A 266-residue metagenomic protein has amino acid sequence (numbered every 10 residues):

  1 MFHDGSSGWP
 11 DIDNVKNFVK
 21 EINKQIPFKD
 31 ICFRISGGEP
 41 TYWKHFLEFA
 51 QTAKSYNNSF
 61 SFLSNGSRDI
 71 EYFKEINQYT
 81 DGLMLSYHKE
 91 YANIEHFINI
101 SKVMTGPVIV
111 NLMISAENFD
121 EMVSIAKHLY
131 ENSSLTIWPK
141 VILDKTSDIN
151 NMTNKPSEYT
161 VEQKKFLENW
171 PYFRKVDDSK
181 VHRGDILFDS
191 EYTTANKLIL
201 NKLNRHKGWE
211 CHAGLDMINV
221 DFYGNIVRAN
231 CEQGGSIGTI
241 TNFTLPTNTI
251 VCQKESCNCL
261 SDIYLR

Functional and structural regions predicted by a protein language model:
M1, F46, K74, M122 (+2 more regions): Short aromatic-enriched loop/helix-cap "lid" or pocket-rim segments at secondary-structure transitions that line
M1-D4, C32-I35, D216-V220, G224: N-terminal pre-triad scaffold of radical SAM enzymes
M1-N14, N230: Canonical Radical SAM [4Fe-4S] cluster-binding loop centered on the CxxxCxxC motif and its immediate flanking residues
G5-S7, F60, G234-T239: A short local loop/turn or secondary-structure capping micro-motif enriched for an aromatic residue
K16-I35, W43-W138: Radical SAM/AdoMet-radical enzyme domain recognition
G38: Active-site flanking residues adjacent to catalytic metal/cofactor-binding acidic residues
G82, S86-D216, F222: Radical SAM enzyme [4Fe-4S]-AdoMet core and its adjacent flexible, acidic and glycine-rich loops/tails across
G208-E210, V220-R266: Flexible mid-to-C-terminal extensions adjoining Fe-S/redox cofactors in radical SAM and related proteins
